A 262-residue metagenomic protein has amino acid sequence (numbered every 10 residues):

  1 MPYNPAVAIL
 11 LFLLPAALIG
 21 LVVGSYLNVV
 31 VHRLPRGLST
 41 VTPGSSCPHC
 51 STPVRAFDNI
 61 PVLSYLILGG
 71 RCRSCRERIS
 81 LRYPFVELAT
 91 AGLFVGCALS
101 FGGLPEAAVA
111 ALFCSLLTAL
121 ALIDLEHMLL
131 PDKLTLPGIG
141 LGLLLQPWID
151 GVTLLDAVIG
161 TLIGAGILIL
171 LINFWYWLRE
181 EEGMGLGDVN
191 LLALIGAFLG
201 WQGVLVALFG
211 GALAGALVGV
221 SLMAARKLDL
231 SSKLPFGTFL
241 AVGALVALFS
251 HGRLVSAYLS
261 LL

Functional and structural regions predicted by a protein language model:
M1-I9, A257-L262: Short, strongly hydrophobic alpha-helical membrane anchors
L14, L18, V22, Y26 (+13 more regions): Generic alpha-helical transmembrane segments of integral inner-membrane proteins, especially permease/transport modules
S25-R33, G69-E77, L117-L129, L170-E182 (+1 more regions): C-terminal ends of transmembrane helices
L27-R82, F236: Membrane-proximal soluble regions of multi-pass membrane proteins
L81-E87, D132: Select subsegments of transmembrane alpha-helices in polytopic membrane proteins, especially boundary-proximal
E106-A214, S256-L262: Functional transmembrane core segments of multi-pass inner-membrane proteins
G185-G187, V220-V246: Interfacial loop-to-transmembrane junctions
Q202-S232: Conserved post-catalytic alpha-helical subdomain immediately downstream of the catalytic base and nucleotide-binding
